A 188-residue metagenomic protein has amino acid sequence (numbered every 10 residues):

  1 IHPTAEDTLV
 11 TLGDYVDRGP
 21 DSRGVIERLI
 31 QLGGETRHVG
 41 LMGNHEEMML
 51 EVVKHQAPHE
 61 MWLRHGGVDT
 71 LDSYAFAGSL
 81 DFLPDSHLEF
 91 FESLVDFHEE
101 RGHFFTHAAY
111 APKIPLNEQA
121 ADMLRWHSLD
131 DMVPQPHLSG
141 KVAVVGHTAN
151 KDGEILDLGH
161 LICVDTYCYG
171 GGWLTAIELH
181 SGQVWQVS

Functional and structural regions predicted by a protein language model:
A5, F90, F97, F105 (+3 more regions): Conserved hydrophobic/aromatic beta-strand scaffold that supports enzyme active sites
A5-E6, R18-E99, R125-P134: Active-site neighborhood of divalent metal-dependent phosphoester bond hydrolases
T8-G13, V39-G40, H103, V142-A143 (+1 more regions): Hydrophobic "anchor" residues on beta-strands that sit immediately upstream of conserved functional sites
D14, L29, G43-N44, T70 (+5 more regions): Divalent metal-coordination and catalytic microenvironments
D17, E46-E47, Y110, N150 (+1 more regions): Short, glycine/acidic-enriched loop or turn micro-motifs at the edges of active sites
R101-Y110, H147-T148: Short, well-ordered beta-to-alpha junction loops that form the rim of enzyme active sites and present histidine/acidic
I114-A120: Cytochrome P450 core scaffold surrounding the K-helix E-X-X-R motif and the conserved "meander" helix-loop region
A120-V187: Conserved beta-sheet core of the metallophosphoesterase superfamily
